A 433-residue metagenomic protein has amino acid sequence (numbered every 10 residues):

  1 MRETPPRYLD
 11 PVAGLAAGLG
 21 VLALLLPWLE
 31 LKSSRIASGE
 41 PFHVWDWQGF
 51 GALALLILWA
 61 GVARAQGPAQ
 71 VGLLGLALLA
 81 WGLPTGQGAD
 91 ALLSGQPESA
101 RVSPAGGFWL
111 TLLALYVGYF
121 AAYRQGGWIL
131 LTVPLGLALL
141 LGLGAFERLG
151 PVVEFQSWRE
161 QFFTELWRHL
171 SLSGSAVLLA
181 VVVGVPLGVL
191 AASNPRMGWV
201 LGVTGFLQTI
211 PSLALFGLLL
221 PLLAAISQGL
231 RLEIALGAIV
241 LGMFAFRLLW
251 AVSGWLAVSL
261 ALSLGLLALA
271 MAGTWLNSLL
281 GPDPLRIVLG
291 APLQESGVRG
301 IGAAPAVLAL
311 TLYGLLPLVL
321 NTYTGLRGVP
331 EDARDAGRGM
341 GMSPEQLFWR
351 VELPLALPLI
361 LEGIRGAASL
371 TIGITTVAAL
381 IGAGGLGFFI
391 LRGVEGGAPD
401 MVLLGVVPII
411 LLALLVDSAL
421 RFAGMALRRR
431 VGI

Functional and structural regions predicted by a protein language model:
P6-P11, Q66-A77, L187-P221, E233 (+3 more regions): Cytoplasmic-entry segments and transmembrane alpha-helices of multi-pass inner-membrane transporters
L31-V62, A80-A105, G142-V177, L190 (+3 more regions): Periplasmic/extracellular loop-to-transmembrane helix junction in inner-membrane transport proteins
I57-A63, R196, A235-W255, L276-P284 (+3 more regions): C-terminal transmembrane helix and the adjacent membrane-cytosol boundary/short C-terminal tail of inner/organellar
P104, F108-L110, F162-L190, I234-A261 (+1 more regions): Transmembrane alpha-helix signature in integral membrane proteins
G174, L312, P344-A378, I409 (+2 more regions): Transmembrane alpha-helices
V182-V189, P305-R334, L357, I364-I372 (+1 more regions): Membrane-embedded alpha-helices of multi-pass transport/permease systems
P317-I360, L386, I390, R429: Short cytoplasmic-facing helical segments at TM-TM junctions of multi-pass membrane proteins
T371-I409, R428, G432-I433: Glycine-rich helix-loop "coupling/hinge" segments at transmembrane-helix boundaries in multipass transporters
